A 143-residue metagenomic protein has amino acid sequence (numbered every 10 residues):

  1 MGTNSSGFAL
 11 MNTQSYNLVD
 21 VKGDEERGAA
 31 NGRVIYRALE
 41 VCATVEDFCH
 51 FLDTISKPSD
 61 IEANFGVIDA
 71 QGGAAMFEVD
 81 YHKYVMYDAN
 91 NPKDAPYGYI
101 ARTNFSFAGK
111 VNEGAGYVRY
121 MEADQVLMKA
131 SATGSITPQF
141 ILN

Functional and structural regions predicted by a protein language model:
M1-E40, A63, I68-N143: C-terminal, well-structured catalytic/ligand-binding subdomain of enzymes
G32-K57: Short N-terminal edge-element motif at the start of the domain
C49, D60-F65: Surface-exposed patches in mature extracellular/periplasmic domains of secreted proteins
